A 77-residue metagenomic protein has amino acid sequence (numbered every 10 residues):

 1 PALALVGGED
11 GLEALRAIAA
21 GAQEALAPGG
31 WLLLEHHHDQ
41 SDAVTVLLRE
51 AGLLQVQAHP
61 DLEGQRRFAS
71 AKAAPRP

Functional and structural regions predicted by a protein language model:
P1-A14: Mobile active-site "lid"/loop adjacent to the S-adenosyl-L-methionine
E9-D10, L26-L32: Short glycine-dipeptide loop
G11, L15, S41, G64: Conserved donor sugar-nucleotide recognition element shared by glycan-biosynthetic enzymes
A14-A17, S70: Residues at secondary-structure transition points
R16-Q23, E35-A51: Short alpha-helix
A27, T45-P77: Core SAM-dependent methyltransferase catalytic element
W31-H36, Q57-H59: Conserved active-site loop/cleft motifs that coordinate metal ions or position small ligands
